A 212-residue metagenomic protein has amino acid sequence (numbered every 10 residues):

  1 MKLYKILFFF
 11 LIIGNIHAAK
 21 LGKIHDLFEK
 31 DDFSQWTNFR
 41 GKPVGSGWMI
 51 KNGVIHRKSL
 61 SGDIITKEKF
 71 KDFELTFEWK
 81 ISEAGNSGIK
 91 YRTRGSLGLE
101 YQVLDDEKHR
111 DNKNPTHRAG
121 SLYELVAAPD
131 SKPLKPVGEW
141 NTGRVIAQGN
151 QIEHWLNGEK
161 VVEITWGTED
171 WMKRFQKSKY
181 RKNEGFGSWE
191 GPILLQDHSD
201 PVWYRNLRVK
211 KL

Functional and structural regions predicted by a protein language model:
K2-F9: Sec-dependent signal peptide recognition, specifically the positively charged N-region followed immediately by
F9-H17: Hydrophobic h-region of N-terminal signal peptides that target proteins for export in Gram-negative bacteria
A18-L212: Carbohydrate-interacting regions of secretory-pathway proteins
